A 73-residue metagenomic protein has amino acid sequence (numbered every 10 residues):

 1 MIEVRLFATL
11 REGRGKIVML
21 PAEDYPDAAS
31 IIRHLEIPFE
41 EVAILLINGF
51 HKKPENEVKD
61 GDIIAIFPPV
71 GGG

Functional and structural regions predicted by a protein language model:
M1-G72: Ubiquitin-like/PB1-type beta-grasp interaction modules and other compact soluble beta-rich domains
